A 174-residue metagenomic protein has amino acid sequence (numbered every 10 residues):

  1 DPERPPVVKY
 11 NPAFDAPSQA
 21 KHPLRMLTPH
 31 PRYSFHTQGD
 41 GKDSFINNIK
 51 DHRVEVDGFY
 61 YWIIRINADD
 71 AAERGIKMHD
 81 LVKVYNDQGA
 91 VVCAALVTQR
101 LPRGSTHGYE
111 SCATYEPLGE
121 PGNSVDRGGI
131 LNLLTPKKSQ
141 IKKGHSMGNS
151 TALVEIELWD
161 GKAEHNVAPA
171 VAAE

Functional and structural regions predicted by a protein language model:
D1-K50: Long, low-complexity segments enriched in small/aliphatic residues
A16, T37-E174: Long, contiguous, secondary-structure-rich segments that constitute the structural scaffold of globular domains
